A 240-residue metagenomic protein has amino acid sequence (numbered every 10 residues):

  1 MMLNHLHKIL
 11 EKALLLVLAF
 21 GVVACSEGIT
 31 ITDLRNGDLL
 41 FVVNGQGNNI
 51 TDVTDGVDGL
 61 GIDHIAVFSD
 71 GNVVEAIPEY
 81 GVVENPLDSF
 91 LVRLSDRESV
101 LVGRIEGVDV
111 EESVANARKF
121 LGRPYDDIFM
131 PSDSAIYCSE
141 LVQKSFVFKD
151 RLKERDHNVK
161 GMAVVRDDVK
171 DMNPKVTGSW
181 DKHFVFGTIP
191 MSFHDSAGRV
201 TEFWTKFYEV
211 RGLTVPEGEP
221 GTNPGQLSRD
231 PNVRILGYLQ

Functional and structural regions predicted by a protein language model:
M2-L14: Bacterial N-terminal signal peptides that target proteins for export
L16-F20: Short, linear, compositionally biased motifs with a strong N-terminal bias
V23-A24: C-terminal motif of bacterial Sec signal peptides marking the signal peptidase cleavage site
G28-T30: Mixed-charge, Lys/Arg-rich low-complexity intrinsically disordered regions
L39-R104, Y125-I136: Glycine-rich catalytic cores of cysteine/serine-nucleophile enzymes that process amide/ester linkages in cell-envelope
I50-T51, E98-V164: Active-site nucleophile-His-acid catalytic modules used for acyl/amide transfer and hydrolysis across diverse enzymes
S132-Q240: Activation targets extended, charge/polar-rich intrinsically disordered C-terminal tails
